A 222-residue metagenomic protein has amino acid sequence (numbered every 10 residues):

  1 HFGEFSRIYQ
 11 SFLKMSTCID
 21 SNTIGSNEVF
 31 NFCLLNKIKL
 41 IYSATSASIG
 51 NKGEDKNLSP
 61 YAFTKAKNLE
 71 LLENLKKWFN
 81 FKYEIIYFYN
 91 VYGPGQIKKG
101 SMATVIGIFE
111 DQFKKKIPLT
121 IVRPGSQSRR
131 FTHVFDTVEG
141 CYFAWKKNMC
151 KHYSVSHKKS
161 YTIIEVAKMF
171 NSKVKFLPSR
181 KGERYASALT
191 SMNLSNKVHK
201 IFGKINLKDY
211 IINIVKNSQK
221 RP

Functional and structural regions predicted by a protein language model:
H1-V91, I205, I214-R221: N-terminal Rossmann-like NAD(P)+-binding domain of SDR-like oxidoreductases, especially those catalyzing
L58-Y61, Y89-A103, R123-F135: Glycine-rich "substrate-gating" loop/helix at the edge of Rossmann-like oxidoreductase active sites
K67-L75, V105, F109, V166 (+1 more regions): Hydrophobic alpha-helix immediately C-terminal to the catalytic Tyr-X-X-X-Lys motif of short-chain
V91, G107-T120, S128-Y153: Alpha-helical substrate-binding/gating segment
P124-S126, H152-Y153, Y161-A167, S172-S191: C-terminal "lid/loop" region of Rossmann-like NAD(P)-dependent oxidoreductases
T137, C141, V155, V166 (+2 more regions): Non-catalytic, hydrophobic alpha-helical segments
C141-W145, A167-F170, I211-S218: Hydrophobic "lid"/C-terminal helical patch of Rossmann-like NAD(P)-dependent dehydrogenase/epimerase domains
A188-P222: C-terminal amphipathic/interface module of NAD(P)-dependent oxidoreductases and related NAD-binding regulators
